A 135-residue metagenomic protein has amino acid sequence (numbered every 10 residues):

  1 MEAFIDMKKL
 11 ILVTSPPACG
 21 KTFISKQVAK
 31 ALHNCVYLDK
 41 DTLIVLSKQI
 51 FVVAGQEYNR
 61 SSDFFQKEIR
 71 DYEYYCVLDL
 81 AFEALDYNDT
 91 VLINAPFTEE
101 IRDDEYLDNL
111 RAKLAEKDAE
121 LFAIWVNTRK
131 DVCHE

Functional and structural regions predicted by a protein language model:
M7-L10, N88-D89: Pre-Walker A (Motif I) flank of P-loop NTPase domains
V13: Hydrophobic anchor at the beta1->P-loop junction of P-loop NTPases
P16: P-loop (Walker A) phosphate-binding loop of NTP-binding proteins
C19: ATP-binding Walker
T22: Walker A/P-loop
K26-C76, F82: Conserved substrate/cofactor phosphate-moiety recognition/catalytic segment in nucleotide-dependent phosphotransferases
E68-K117: Glycine-rich phosphate-binding loop used to anchor ATP phosphates in small-molecule kinases, encompassing both
A115-E135: Conserved phosphate-donor/acceptor-positioning beta-strand/loop module used by diverse small-molecule
